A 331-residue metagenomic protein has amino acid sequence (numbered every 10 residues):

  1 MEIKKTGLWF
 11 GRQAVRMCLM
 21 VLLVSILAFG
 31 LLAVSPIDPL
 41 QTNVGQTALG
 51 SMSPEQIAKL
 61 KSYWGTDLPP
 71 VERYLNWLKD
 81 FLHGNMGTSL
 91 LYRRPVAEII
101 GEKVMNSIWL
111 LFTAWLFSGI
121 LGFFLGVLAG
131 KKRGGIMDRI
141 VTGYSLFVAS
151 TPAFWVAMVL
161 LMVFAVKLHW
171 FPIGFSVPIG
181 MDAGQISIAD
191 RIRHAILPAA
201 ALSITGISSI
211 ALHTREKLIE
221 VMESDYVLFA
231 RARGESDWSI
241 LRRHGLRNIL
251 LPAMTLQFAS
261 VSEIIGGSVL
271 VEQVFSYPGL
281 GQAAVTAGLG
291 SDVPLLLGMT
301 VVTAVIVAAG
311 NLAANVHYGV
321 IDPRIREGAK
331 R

Functional and structural regions predicted by a protein language model:
E2-T6, T66-F123: An internal, D/E-rich "acidic patch" concept
E2-V34: Charged, compositionally biased N-terminal leader segments and the immediate start of the first structured element
K4-L8, I100, V104-M137, A153 (+1 more regions): Alpha-helical transmembrane segments of integral membrane proteins, especially multi-pass inner/plasma-membrane
V21-E72, L168-A189: Hydrophobic alpha-helical transmembrane segments of membrane transport/permease proteins and related membrane-embedded
V24, A28-L32, A157, L161-A165 (+4 more regions): Juxtamembrane/transmembrane-helix interface segments of polytopic membrane transporters
L27-P36, W64, K79, G143-G174 (+1 more regions): Membrane-water interface segments at the C-terminal ends of transmembrane alpha-helices in multi-pass inner-membrane
Q46-G65, V141-T151, L197-S203, S239-A253: Hydrophobic alpha-helical transmembrane segments
S51-H83, F275-A287: Short hydrophobic, aromatic-rich alpha-helical segments embedded in or entering the lipid bilayer of multi-pass
